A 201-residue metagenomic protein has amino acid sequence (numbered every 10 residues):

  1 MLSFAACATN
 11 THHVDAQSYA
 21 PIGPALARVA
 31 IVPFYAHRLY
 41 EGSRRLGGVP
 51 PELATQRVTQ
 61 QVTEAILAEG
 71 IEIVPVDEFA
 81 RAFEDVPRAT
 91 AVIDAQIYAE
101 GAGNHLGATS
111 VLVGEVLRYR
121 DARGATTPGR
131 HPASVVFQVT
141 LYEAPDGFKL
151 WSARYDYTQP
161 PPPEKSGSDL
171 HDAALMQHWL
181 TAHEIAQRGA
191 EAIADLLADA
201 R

Functional and structural regions predicted by a protein language model:
M1-A5: Sec-dependent bacterial lipoprotein signal peptides
C7-E84, A186, A190-R201: A structural "domain/chain start" motif
G23-A27, G103-S110, L141-W151: A short, structured loop/turn motif at beta-sheet edges
L26, L46, P50-V58, A91-D94 (+3 more regions): Extracytoplasmic/periplasmic, Sec-exported soluble proteins
I73-A122: Short, solvent-exposed, polar/charged sequence segments at loop or secondary-structure edges
S110, A133-V135: Hydrophobic core residues within well-ordered beta-strands of beta-rich domains
A125-R130: Outer-membrane beta-barrel translocator domains and adjoining extracellular loop/strand segments of Gram-negative
Y142-A194: Short secondary-structure boundary motifs at beta->alpha junctions and helix caps
